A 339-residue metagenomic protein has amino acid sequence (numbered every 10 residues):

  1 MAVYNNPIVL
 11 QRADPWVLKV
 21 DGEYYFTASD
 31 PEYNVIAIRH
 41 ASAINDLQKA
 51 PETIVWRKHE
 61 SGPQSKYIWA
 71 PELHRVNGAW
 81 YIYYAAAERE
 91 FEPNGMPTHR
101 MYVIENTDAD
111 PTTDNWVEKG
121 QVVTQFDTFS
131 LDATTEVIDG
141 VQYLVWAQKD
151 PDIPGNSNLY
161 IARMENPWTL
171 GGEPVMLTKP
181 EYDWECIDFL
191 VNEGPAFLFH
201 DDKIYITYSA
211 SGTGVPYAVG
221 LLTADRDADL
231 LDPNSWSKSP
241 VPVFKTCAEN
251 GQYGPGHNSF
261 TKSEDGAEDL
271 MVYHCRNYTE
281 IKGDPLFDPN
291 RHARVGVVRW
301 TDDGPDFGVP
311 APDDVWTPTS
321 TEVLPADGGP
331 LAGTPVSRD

Functional and structural regions predicted by a protein language model:
M1-D339: Carbohydrate-active catalytic/glycan-binding domains of CAZyme proteins, especially the secreted or lumenal ectodomains
